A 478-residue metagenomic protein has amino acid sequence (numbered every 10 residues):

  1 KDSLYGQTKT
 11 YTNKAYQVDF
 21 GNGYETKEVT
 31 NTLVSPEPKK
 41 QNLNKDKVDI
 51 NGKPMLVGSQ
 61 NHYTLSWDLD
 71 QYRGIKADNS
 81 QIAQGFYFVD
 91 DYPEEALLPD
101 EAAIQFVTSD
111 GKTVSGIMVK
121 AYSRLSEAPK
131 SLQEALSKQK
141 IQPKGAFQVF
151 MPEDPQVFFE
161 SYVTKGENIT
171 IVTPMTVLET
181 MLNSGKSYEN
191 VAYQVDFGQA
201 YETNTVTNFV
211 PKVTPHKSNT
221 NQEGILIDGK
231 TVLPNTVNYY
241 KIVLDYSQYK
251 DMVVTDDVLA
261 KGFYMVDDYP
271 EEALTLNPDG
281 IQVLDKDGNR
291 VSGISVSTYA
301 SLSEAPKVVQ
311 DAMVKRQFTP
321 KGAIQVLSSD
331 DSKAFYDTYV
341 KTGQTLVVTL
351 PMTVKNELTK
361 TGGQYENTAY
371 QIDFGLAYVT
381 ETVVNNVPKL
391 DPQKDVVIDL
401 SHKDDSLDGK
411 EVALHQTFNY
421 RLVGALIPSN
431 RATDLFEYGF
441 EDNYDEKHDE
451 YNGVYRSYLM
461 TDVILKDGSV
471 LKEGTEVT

Functional and structural regions predicted by a protein language model:
K1-D2, Q17-G21, W67-Q71, Y92 (+8 more regions): Beta-strand elements of well-folded, non-transmembrane domains
K1-Y11, L65, K144-Y188, G322-Q364 (+3 more regions): Low-complexity, intrinsically disordered segments enriched in Ser/Thr together with acidic residues
S3-I50, V177, L182-I227, T231 (+3 more regions): Extracellular/luminal low-complexity Ser/Thr/Pro-rich, glycosylation-prone repeat/linker regions
S3-L4, N51-L56, L136-Q139, F159-T164 (+5 more regions): Tandem-repeat/low-complexity and Cys-motif detector
D46-N51, F150-F159, N221-D228, Q248 (+5 more regions): Short structured motifs
M55-V89, K230-Y269, V412-G439: Short beta-strand elements of extracellular/lumenal beta-sandwich folds
N79-P152, D256-S329, L435-T478: A surface/secretory-pathway sequence property marking extracellular, secreted, or lumenal proteins enriched
